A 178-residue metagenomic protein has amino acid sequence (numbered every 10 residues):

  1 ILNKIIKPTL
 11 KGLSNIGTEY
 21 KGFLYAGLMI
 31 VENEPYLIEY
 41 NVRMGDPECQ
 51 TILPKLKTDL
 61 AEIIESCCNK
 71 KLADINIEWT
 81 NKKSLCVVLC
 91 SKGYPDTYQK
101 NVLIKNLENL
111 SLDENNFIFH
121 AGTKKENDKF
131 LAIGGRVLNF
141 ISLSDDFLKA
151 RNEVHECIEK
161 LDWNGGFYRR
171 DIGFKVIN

Functional and structural regions predicted by a protein language model:
L2-Y25, N41-E114, E126: Active-site "cap" helix and flanking loop/linker of ATP-utilizing ligase/carboxylase catalytic domains
K21, N33, T80, L131-I133: Short coil/turn motifs at beta-sheet boundaries
A26-I30, P35-M44, G122: Short beta-strand elements
G27-M29, V88, K105, F119-G122 (+2 more regions): Residues in well-ordered beta-strands of folded domains
V31, R43, C49, T97 (+2 more regions): Short, electropositive, low-hydrophobicity segments enriched in small/polar residues
N33, G45-P47, C90-Y94, L143-D145 (+1 more regions): Generic structural motif
P35-Y36, S84-V87, N115-I118, K129-F130 (+1 more regions): Structural motif
T123-N127, L131-N178: Generic C-terminus detector
